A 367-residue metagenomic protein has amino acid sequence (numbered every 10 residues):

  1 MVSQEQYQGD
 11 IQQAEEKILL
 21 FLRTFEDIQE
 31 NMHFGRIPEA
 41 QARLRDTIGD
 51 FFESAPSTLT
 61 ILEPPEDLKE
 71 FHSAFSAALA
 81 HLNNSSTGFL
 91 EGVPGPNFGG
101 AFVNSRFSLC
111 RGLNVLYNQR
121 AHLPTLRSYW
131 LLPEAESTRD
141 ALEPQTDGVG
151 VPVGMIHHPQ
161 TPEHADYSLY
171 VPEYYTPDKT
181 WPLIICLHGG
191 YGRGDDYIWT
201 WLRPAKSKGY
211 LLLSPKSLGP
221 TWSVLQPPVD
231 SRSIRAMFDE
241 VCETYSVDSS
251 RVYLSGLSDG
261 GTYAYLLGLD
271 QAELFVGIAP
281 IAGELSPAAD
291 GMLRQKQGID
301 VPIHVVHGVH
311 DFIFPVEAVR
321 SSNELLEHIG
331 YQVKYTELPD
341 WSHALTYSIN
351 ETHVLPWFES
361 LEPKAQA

Functional and structural regions predicted by a protein language model:
M1-T180, Q366: A domain-start/cap signature at the N-terminus of enzymes
E173-K179, S223-S258: Gly/Ser-rich "nucleophile elbow"/oxyanion-hole loop immediately N-terminal to the catalytic nucleophile in hydrolases
Y175-S223, P287, F312: Short substrate-entry loop that stabilizes the transition state in hydrolases
D195-R203, E284-K296, E317, S321: Alpha-helical scaffolding within the catalytic cores of extracellular/periplasmic polymer-degrading hydrolases
S217-G219, G283, L338-D340: Active-site loop/turn elements of alpha/beta-hydrolase fold enzymes, especially the short glycine-/histidine-rich
C242-E243, S250-I299: Primarily recognizes the serine-hydrolase "nucleophile elbow" in alpha/beta-hydrolase and SGNH/GDSL folds
I299, H304-H307, D311: Short beta-strand/loop motif that positions the catalytic acidic residue of the alpha/beta-hydrolase fold
V306, V316-A367: C-terminal catalytic histidine-bearing segment of alpha/beta-hydrolase fold enzymes
